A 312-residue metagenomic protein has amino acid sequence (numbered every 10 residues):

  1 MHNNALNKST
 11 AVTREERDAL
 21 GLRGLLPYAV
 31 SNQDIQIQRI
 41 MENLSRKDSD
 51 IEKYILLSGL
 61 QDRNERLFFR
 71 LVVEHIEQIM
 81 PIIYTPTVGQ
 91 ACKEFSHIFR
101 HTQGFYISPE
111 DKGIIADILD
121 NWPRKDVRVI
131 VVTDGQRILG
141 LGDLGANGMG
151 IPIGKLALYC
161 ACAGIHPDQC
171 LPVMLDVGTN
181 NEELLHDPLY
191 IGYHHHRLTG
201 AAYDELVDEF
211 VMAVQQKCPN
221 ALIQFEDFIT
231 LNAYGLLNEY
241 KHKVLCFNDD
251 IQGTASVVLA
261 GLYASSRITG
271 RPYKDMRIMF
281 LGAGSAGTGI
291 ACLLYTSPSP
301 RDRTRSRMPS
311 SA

Functional and structural regions predicted by a protein language model:
M1-C246: N-terminal ligand-binding/catalytic initiation module
N7, D249-D250, T269: Adenosine-phosphate binding glycine-rich loop
A116-L119, L262-D275: A short, basic/flexible loop-to-alpha-helix module at the beginning of a structural domain
T133-G142, V258, D275-L294: Glycine-rich adenosine-cofactor-binding loop
K155-Y159, L259-S266, I290-L294: Short, well-ordered amphipathic alpha-helices
C246-A264: A glycine-rich, Thr/Ser-enriched phosphate-binding loop motif common to dinucleotide/cofactor-binding enzymes
Y295-T304: Conserved small/polar residues in nucleotide/adenosyl-binding loops
S306-A312: Hydrophobic alpha-helical segments, chiefly the membrane-spanning helices and signal/signal-anchor peptides
